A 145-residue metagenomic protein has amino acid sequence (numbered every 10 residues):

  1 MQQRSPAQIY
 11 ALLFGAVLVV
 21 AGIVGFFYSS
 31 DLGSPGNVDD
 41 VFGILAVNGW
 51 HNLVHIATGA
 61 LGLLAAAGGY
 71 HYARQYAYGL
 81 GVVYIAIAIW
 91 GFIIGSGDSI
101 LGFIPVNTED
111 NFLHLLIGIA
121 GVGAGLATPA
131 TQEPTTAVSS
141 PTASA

Functional and structural regions predicted by a protein language model:
M1-A145: Membrane-interface extramembranous regions
